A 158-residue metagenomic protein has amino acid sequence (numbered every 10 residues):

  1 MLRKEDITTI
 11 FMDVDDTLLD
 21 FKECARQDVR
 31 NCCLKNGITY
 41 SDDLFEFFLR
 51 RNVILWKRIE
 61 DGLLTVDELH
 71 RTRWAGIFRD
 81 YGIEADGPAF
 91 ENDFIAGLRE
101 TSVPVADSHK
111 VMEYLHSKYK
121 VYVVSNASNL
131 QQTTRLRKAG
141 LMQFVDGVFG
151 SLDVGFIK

Functional and structural regions predicted by a protein language model:
K4-A106: N-terminal helical cap/lid subdomain that shapes the substrate entry/recognition surface in HAD-like hydrolases
E5, S117, Q143: Structured loop/turn residues at beta-strand edges in well-structured enzyme cores
D15, D42, V121, V145-V148: Surface-exposed, interaction-prone regions with an acidic/low-complexity signature
C24-Q27, L136-G140: Short, glycine/charged-enriched secondary-structure capping and boundary segments
E84, M142-D146: Conserved H-loop
A89-E91, G97-T101, S108-A139, G147-I157: Substrate-recognition element of Asp-dependent hydrolases with the DxDx(T/V) motif
